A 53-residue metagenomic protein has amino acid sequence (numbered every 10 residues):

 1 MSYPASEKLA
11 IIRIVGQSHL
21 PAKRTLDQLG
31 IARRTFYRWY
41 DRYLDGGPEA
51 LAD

Functional and structural regions predicted by a protein language model:
M1-D53: Residue-centric detector for conserved, function-critical "anchor" positions in compact interaction modules
